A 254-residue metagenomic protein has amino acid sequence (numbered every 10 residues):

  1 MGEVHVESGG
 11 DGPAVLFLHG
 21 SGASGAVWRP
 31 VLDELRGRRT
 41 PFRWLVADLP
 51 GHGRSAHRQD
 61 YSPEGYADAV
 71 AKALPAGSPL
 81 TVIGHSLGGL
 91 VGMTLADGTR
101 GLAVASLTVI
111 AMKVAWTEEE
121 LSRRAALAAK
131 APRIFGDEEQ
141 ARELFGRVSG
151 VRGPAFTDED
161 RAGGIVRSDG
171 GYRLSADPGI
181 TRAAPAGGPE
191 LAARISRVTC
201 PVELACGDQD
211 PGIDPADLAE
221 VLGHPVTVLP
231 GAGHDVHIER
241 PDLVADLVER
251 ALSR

Functional and structural regions predicted by a protein language model:
G2, T40-I83, D246-E249: Active-site loop/oxyanion-hole signature of alpha/beta-hydrolase fold enzymes
E7-A56: Conserved HGGG/HGGXW glycine-rich cap/lid loop of the alpha/beta-hydrolase fold
L18-G20, H85, C206: The conserved beta1-alpha1 loop
G84, G88, G92: Gly/Ala-rich beta-loop-alpha elbow adjacent to hydrolase catalytic centers
T94-D97, A103-E138: Flexible "cap/lid" loop of the alpha/beta hydrolase fold
G136-P189: Conserved alpha/beta-hydrolase catalytic His-Asp/Glu region
S168-L222, V228: Conserved serine/cysteine hydrolase catalytic core
A232-A245: Catalytic histidine-centered segment of alpha/beta-hydrolase-like enzymes
